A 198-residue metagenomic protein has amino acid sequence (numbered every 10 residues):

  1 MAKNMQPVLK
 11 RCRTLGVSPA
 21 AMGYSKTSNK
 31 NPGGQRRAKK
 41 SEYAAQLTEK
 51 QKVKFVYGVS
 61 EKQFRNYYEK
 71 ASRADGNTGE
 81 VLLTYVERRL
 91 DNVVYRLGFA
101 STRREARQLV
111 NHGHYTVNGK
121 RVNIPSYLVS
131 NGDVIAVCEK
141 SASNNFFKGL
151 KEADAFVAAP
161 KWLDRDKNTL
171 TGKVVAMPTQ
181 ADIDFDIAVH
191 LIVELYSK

Functional and structural regions predicted by a protein language model:
M1-L97, I124-K198: Ferredoxin-like alpha/beta domains used as RNA- or RNAP-binding modules
A100: C-terminal substrate/ligand-recognition segments
R103, L109-V110, V129: Short, well-ordered loop/turn sites that connect or cap secondary structure elements
